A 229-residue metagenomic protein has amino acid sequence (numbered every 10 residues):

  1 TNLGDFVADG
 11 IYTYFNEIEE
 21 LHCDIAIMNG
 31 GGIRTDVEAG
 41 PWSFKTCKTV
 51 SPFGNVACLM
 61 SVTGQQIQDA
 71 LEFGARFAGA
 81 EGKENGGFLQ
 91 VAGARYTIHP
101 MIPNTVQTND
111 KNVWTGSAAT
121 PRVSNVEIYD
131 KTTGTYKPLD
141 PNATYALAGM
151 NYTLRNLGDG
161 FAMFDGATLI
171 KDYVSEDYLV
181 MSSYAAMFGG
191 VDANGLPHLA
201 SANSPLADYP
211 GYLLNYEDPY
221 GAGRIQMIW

Functional and structural regions predicted by a protein language model:
T1-W229: Catalytic centers of hydrolytic enzymes
